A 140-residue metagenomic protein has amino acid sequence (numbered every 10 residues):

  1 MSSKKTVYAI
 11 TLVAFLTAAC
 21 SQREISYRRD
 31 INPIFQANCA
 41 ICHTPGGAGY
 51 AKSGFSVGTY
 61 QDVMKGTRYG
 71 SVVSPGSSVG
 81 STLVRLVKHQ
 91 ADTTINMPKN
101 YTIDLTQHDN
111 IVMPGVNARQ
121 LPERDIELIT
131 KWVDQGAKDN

Functional and structural regions predicted by a protein language model:
M1-A9: Bacterial N-terminal signal peptides that target proteins for export
A9-A18: Bacterial N-terminal signal peptides
C20-N140: Aromatic- and Gly/Pro-enriched helix-to-coil junctions and flexible linker segments
